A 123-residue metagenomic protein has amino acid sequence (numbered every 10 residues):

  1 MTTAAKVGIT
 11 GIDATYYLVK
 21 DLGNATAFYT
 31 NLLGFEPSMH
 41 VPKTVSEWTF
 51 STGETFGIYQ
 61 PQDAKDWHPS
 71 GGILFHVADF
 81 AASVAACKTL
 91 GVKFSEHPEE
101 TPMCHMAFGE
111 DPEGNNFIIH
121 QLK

Functional and structural regions predicted by a protein language model:
M1-G8, V84, K88-K123: Vicinal oxygen chelate
M1-N24, G71-I73, K123: N-terminal beta-strand motif that seeds the catalytic metal site of vicinal oxygen chelate
Y16-T55: Core segments of cupin and vicinal oxygen chelate
D21-G23, A78-A81: Helix N-cap motif at beta-to-alpha junctions
A27-F28, A81-A86: Short amphipathic alpha-helices within nucleic acid-binding modules
E36, G57, K93-H97: A short linear hydrophobic-aromatic micro-motif
T44-S46, I73, M103-A107: Short beta-strand micro-motifs in enzyme catalytic cores
G53-G57, G114-N116: Short, charged/polar, Gly/Pro-enriched secondary-structure boundary elements
